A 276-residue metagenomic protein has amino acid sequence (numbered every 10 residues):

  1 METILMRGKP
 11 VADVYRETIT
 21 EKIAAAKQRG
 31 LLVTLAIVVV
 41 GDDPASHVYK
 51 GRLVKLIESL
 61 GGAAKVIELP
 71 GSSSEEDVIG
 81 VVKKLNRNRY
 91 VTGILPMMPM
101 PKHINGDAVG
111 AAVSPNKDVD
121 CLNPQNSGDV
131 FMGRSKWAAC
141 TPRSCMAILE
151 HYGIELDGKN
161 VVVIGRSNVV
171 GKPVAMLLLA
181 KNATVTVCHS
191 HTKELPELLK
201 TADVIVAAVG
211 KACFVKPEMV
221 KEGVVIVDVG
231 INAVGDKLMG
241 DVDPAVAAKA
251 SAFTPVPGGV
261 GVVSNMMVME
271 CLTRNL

Functional and structural regions predicted by a protein language model:
M1-L31: Positively charged, low-complexity intrinsically disordered leader regions
L32-G41: Short beta-strand segments enriched in small/hydrophobic residues
V40-V54, K136-V225, V234-A248: Glycine-rich phosphate/diphosphate-binding loop of Rossmann-like nucleotide-binding domains
I57-S72, V185-V187: Short beta-strand elements in bilobed, periplasmic/extracellular small-molecule ligand-binding domains
D77-R89: Short, well-structured alpha-helical segments in soluble
T92-L156: Anion-binding alpha/beta catalytic cores of soluble intermediary-metabolism enzymes, centered on
M98, V209, V229-G230: Glycine-rich, N-terminal phosphate-binding loop of Rossmann-like dinucleotide-binding domains
D107-S127, G230-L276: Rossmann-fold NAD(P)-binding glycine/threonine-rich loop
